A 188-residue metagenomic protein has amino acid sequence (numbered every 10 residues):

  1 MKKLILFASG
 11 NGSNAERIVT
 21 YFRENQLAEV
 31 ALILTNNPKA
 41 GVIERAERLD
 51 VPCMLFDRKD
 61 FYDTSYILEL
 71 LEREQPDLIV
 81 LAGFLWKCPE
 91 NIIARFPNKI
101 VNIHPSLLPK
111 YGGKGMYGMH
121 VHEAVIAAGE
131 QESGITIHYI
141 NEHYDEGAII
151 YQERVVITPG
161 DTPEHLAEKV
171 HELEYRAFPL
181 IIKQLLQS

Functional and structural regions predicted by a protein language model:
M1-S188: One-carbon transfer enzymes
